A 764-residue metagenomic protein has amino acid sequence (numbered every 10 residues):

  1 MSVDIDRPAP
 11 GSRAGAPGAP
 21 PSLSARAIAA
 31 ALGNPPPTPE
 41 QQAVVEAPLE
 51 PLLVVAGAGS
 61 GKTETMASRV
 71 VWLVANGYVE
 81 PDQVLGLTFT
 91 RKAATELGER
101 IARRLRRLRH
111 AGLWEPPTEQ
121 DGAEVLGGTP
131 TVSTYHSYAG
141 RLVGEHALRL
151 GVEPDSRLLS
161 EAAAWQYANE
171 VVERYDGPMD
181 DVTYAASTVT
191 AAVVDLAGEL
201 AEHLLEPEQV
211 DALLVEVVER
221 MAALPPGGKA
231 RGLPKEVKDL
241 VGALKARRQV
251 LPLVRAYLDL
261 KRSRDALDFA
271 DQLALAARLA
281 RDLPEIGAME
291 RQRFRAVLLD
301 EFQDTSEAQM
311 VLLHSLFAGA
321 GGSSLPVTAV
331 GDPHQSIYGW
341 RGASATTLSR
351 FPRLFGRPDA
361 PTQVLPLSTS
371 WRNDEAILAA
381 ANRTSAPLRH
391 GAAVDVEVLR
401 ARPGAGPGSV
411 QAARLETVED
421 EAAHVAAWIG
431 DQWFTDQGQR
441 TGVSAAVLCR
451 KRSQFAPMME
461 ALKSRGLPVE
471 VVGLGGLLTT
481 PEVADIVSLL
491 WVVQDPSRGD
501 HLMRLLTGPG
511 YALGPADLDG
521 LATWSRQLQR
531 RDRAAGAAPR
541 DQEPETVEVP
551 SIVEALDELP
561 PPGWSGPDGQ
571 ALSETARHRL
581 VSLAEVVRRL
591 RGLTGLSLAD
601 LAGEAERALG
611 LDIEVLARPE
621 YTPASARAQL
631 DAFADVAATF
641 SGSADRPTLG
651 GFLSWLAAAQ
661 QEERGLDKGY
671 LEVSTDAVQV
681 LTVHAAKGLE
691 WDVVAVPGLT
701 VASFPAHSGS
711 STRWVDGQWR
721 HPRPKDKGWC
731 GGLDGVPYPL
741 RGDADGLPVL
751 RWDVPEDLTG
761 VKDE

Functional and structural regions predicted by a protein language model:
M1-P17, P35, V55, Q83 (+4 more regions): Conserved ATP-driven helicase/translocase motor core recognized via long, highly charged RecA-like/P-loop NTPase domain
S2-I5, P10-R13, Q42, A47 (+8 more regions): Conserved coupling/interface region of RecA-like P-loop/ASCE motor cores
A19-P21, A25-A58, T63-A67, V71 (+11 more regions): Conserved helicase NTPase motor core
V55, P81-L205, Q209, T346-S349 (+3 more regions): Conserved P-loop NTPase-based nucleic-acid remodeling module centered on helicase motor cores
S60-M66, P81, G356-V364, S368-L467 (+3 more regions): Helicase P-loop NTPase motor core
V79-V84, L126-P130, F294, S323-L325 (+8 more regions): Short glycine-/polar-rich loops that comprise or flank the Walker A/P-loop and associated switch/sensor motifs
R109-W114, G466-T479: Conserved RecA-like helicase motor-core motifs
E216, K238-A243, R247, T441-G442 (+3 more regions): Conserved helicase C-terminal RecA-like lobe
